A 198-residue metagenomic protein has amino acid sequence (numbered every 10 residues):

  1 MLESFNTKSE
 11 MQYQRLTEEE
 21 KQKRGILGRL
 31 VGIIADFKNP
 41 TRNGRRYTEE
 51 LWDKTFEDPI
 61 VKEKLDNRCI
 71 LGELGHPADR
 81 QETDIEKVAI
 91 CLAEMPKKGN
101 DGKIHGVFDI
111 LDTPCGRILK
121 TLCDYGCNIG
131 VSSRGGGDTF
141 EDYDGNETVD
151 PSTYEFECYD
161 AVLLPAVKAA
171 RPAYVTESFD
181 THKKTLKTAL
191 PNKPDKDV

Functional and structural regions predicted by a protein language model:
M1-D66: Polar/acidic, low-complexity leader/linker segments enriched in S/T/G and N/D
S9-Q22, K87-G99, T139: Short amphipathic beta-strand and strand-loop transition segments with alternating hydrophobic
P40, A78-D79, L111-P114: Short, charged/polar surface micro-motifs in flexible loops or helix N-caps
I60-Q81, V131: Short conserved beta-strand and strand-loop elements enriched in small hydrophobics with frequent Asp/Gly
E73-M95: Surface patches in mature domains of proteins
L92-K193: Residue microenvironments linked to proteolytic maturation and disulfide-stabilized extracellular modules
D195-V198: Charge-rich (especially acidic), low-complexity segments
